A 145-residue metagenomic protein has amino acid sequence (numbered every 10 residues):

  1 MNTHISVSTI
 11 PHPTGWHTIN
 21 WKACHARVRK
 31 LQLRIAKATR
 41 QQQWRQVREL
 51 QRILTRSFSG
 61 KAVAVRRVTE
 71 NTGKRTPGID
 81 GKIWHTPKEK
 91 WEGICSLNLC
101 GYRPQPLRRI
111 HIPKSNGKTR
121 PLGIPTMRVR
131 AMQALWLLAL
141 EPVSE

Functional and structural regions predicted by a protein language model:
M1-Q41, R45, E49: Charged, compositionally biased N-terminal leader segments and the immediate start of the first structured element
L31, I35, T39-E145: Conserved pre-catalytic core of RNA-dependent polymerases
